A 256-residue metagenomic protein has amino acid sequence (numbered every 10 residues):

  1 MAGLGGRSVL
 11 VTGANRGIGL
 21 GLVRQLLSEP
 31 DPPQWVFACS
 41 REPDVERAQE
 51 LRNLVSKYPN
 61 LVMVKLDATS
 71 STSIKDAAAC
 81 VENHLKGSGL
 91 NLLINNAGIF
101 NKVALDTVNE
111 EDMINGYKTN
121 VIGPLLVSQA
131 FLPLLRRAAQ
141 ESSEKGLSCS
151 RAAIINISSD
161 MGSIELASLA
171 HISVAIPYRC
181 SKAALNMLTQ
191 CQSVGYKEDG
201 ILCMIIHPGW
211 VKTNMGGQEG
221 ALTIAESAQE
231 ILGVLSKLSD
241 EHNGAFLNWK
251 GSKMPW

Functional and structural regions predicted by a protein language model:
M1-F37: Canonical Rossmann dinucleotide-binding motif of NAD(H)/NADP(H)-dependent dehydrogenases/reductases, specifically
T12, S88-G98, N120, I155-S158 (+1 more regions): Rossmann-fold scaffold of SDR-type NAD(P)-dependent oxidoreductases
L20, R24, I122-L125, K182-Q190 (+2 more regions): Conserved active-site helix of classical SDR/Rossmann-fold NAD(P)-dependent CH-OH oxidoreductases
L54-T72: Rossmann-fold cofactor-recognition segment
A68-S88: Conserved Rossmann-fold cofactor-binding substructure of NAD(P)-dependent oxidoreductases
S73-D76, G123-A130: Conserved mid-core alpha-helix of short-chain dehydrogenase/reductase
I99-I122, L132-K197: Catalytic loop of short-chain dehydrogenase/reductase
E198, I205-P208, T213, G217-W256: C-terminal helical subdomain
